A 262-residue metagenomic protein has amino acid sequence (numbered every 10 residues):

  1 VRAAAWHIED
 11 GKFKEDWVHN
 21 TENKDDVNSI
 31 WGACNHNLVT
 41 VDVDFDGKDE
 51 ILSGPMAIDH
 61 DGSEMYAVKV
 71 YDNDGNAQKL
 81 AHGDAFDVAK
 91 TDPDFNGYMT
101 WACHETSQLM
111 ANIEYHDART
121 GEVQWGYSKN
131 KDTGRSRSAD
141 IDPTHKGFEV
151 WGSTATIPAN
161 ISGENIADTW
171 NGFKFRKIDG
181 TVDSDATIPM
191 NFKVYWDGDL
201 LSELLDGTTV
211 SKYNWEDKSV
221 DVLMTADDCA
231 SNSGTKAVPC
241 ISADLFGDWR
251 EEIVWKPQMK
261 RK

Functional and structural regions predicted by a protein language model:
V1-K262: Beta-propeller-forming repeat regions
